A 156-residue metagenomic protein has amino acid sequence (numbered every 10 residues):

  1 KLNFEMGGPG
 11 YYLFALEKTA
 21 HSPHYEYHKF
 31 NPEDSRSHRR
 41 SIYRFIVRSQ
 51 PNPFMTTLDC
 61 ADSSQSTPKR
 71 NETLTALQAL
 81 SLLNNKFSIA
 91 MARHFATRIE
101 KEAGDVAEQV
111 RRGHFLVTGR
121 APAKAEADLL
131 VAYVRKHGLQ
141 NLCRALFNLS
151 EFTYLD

Functional and structural regions predicted by a protein language model:
K1-R112, N141, N148-D156: An acidic, gly/pro-interrupted, aromatic-rich
R111, A123-V131: Short, well-structured alpha-helical segments
V134: Extended, non-catalytic substrate-recognition/exosite surfaces adjacent to catalytic cores, especially in enzymes
